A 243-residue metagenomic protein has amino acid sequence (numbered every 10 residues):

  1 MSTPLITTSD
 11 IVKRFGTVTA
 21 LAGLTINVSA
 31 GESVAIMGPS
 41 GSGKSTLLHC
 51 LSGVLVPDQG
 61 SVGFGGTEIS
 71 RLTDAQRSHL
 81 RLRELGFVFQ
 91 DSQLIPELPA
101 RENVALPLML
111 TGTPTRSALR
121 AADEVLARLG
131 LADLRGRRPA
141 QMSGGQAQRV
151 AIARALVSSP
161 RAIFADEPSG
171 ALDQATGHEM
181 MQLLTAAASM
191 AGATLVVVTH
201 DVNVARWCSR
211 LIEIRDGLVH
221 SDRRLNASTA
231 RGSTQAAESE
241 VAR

Functional and structural regions predicted by a protein language model:
P4-W207, E213-I214: ABC family nucleotide-binding domain
L218-R243: Conserved beta-strand-loop-alpha-helix hinge in the C-terminal portion of ABC ATPase nucleotide-binding domains
